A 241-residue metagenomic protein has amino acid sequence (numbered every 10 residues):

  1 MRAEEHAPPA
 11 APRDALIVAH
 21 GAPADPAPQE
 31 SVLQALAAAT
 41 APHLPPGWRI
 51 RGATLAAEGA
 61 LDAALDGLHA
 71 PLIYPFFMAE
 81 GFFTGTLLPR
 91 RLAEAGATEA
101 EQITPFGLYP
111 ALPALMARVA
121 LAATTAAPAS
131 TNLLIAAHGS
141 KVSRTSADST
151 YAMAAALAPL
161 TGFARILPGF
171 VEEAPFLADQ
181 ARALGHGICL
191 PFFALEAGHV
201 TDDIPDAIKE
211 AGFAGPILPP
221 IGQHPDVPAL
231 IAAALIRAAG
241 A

Functional and structural regions predicted by a protein language model:
M1-A241: Active-site-proximal alpha-helix that buttresses catalytic centers in soluble enzyme cores
